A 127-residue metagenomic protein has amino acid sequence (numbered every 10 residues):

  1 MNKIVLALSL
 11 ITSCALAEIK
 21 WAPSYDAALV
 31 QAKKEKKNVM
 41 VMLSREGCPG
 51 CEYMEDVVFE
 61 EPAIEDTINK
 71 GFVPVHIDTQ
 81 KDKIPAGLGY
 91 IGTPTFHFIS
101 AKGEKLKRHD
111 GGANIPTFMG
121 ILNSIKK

Functional and structural regions predicted by a protein language model:
I4-C14: Sec-dependent N-terminal signal peptides
W21-K37, I68: A short beta-strand-turn-helix
Y25, C51-T67: Typically the conserved alpha-helix immediately C-terminal to a functionally engaged Cys/Sec in thioredoxin-like
E35-E46: Short active-site neighborhood of thiol/selenol oxidoreductases, capturing the structured segment around
C48-E52, F96: The canonical Cys-X-X-Cys-His
T79-I84: Structural microenvironment flanking redox-active thiols in thiol-disulfide oxidoreductases
G92-K127: Non-catalytic, surface beta->alpha helical segment in thiol-disulfide oxidoreductase systems
